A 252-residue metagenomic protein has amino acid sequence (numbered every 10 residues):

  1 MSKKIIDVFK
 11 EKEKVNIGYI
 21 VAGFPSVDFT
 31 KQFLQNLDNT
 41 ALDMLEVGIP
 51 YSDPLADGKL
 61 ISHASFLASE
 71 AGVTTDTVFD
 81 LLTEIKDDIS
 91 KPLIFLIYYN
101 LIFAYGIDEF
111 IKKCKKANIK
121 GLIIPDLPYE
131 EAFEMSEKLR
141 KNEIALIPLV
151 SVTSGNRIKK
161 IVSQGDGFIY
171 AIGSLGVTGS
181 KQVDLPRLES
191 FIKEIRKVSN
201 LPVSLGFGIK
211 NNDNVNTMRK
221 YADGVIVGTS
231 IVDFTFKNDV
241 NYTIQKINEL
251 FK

Functional and structural regions predicted by a protein language model:
M1-I20, K86: N-terminal amphipathic alpha-helix/helix-capping segment at the start of soluble metabolic enzymes
N16-I20, L45-V47, L93-I97, L122-I124 (+4 more regions): Hydrophobic faces of well-ordered beta-strands that scaffold small-molecule active sites in alpha/beta enzyme cores
V27-L37, T153-S163, L205, I209-V225: Catalytic cores of alpha/beta
M44-D53, I119-I123, P128-E131, A171-S180 (+2 more regions): Glycine-rich phosphate-binding active-site loops on the catalytic face of alpha/beta enzymes
M44-L45, I49-Y51, L60-P125, Q245: Active-site beta->alpha loop and helix N-cap motifs at the rims of alpha/beta catalytic domains
D57-S65, T229-K252: C-terminal helical cap(s) of enzyme catalytic domains, especially alpha/beta-barrels
I61, A71, I158-K197, D239: Glycine/Thr-rich beta-alpha phosphate-binding loop at enzyme active sites
E70-G72, N118-E131, A145-T153, I158-K159 (+1 more regions): Catalytic beta/alpha-barrel core
